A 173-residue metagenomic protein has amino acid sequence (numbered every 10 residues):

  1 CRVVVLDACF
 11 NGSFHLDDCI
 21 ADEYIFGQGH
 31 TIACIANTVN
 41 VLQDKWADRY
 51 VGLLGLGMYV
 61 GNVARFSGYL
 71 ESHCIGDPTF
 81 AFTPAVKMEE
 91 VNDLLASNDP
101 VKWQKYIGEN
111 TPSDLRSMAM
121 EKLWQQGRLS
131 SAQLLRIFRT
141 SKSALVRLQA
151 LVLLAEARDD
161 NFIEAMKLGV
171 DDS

Functional and structural regions predicted by a protein language model:
C1-R49, L53: Catalytic cores of nucleophile-dependent amide-cleaving enzymes
D7-F10, A36-V39, S67, P78 (+5 more regions): Active-site proximal loops enriched in glycine and acidic residues that flank catalytic Cys/His/Asp and coordinate
C19-Y24, Q133-I137, A165: A short acidic, amphipathic alpha-helical/loop segment
A47-L129, R136, L145-Q149: Caspase-like cysteine protease fold
A64, A132, I163-K167: Conserved positions within tetratricopeptide repeat
T111-L115, R139-Q149, A157-S173: Long, helix-rich interaction regions
